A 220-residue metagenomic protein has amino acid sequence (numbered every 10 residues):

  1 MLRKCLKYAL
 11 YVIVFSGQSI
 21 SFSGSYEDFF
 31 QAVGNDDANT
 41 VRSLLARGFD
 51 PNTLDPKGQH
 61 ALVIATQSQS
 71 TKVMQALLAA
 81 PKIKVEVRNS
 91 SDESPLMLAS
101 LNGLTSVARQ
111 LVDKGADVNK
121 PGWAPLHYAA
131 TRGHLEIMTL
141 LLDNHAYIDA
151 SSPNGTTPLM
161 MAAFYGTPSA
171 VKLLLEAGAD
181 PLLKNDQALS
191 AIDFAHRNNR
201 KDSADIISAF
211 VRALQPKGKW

Functional and structural regions predicted by a protein language model:
L2, S21-F29, N144, A177 (+2 more regions): Ankyrin-repeat-protein effector appendages
L2-C5, G17, S21-F49, P56-Q59 (+3 more regions): Intrinsically disordered, low-complexity regulatory segments in ankyrin-centric signaling systems
A9-G17: Bacterial N-terminal signal peptides
G24-F30, L54-H60, R88-S94, K120-P125 (+2 more regions): Ankyrin-repeat boundary/"N-cap" motif
Q31-D36, I64-S70, L98-L104, Y128-H134 (+2 more regions): Ankyrin repeat A-helix N-terminal signature
D37-L45, S70-A79, L104-V112, H134-L142 (+2 more regions): Ankyrin repeat structural motif
P51, K84-V85, V118, I148 (+1 more regions): Ankyrin-repeat inter-repeat connecting loop/turn
N119-N144, D149, P153: Alpha-helical adaptor scaffolds
